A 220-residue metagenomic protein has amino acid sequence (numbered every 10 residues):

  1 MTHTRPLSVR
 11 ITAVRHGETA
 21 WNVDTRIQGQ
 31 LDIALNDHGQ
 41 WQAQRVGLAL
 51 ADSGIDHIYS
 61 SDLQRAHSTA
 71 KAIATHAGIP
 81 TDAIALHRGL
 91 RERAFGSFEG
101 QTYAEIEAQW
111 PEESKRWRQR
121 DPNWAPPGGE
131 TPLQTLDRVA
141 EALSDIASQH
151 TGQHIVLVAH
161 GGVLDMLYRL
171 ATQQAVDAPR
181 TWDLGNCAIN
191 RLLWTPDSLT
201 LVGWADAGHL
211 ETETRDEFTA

Functional and structural regions predicted by a protein language model:
M1-V9, T75, I79, F95-E105 (+2 more regions): Acidic, low-complexity terminal tails and accessory targeting/binding regions of phosphate-metabolizing enzymes
H3-P6, R45-S114: Phosphate-coordination/substrate-recognition cap region in phosphate-metabolizing enzymes
R10-H16, L157-V158: Short, hydrophobic/glycine-enriched beta-strand segments
T12, A85-H87, V202: General small-molecule cofactor/ligand-binding pocket signal
G17, G161, A207: Active-site metal-binding loops of divalent metal-dependent hydrolases
E18-H76, A125-A140: Loop-to-helix element that buttresses phosphate recognition and phosphoryl-transfer chemistry
R65, V163-L164: Alpha-helix capping/helix-boundary segments
T135-Q149, Q153-G161: GST-like fold's C-terminal all-alpha helical module
